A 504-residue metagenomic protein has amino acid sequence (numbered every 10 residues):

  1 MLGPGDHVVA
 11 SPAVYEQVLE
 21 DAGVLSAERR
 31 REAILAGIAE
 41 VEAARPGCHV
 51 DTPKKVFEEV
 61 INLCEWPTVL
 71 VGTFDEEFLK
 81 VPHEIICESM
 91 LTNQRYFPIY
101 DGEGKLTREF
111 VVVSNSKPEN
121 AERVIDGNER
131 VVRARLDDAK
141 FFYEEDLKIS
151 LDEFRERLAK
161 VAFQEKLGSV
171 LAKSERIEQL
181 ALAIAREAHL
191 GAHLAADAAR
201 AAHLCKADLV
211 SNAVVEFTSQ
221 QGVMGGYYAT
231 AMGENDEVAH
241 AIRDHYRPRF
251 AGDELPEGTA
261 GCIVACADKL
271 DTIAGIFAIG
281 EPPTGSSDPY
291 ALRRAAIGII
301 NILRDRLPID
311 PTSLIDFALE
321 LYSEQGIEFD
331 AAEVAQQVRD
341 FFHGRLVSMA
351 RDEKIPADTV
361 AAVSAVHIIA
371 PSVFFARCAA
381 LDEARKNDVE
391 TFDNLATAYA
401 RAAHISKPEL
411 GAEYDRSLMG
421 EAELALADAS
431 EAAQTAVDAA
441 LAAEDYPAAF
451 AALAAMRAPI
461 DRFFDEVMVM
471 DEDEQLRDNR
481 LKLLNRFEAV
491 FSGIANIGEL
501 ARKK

Functional and structural regions predicted by a protein language model:
M1-K504: Amphipathic alpha-helical "coupling" segments that flank catalytic cores
